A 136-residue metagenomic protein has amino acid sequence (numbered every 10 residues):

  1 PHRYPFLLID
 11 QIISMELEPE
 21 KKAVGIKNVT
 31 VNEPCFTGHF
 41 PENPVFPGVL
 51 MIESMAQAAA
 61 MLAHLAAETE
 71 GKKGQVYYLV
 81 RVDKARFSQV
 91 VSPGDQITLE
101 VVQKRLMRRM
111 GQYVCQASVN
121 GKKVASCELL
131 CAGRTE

Functional and structural regions predicted by a protein language model:
P1-V45, L65, E70-V76, S88-S92 (+3 more regions): Non-catalytic linker/capping segments at the edges of enzyme domains
Y78-D83: Short, structured beta-strand/loop micro-motifs enriched in basic residues and often containing a Trp
